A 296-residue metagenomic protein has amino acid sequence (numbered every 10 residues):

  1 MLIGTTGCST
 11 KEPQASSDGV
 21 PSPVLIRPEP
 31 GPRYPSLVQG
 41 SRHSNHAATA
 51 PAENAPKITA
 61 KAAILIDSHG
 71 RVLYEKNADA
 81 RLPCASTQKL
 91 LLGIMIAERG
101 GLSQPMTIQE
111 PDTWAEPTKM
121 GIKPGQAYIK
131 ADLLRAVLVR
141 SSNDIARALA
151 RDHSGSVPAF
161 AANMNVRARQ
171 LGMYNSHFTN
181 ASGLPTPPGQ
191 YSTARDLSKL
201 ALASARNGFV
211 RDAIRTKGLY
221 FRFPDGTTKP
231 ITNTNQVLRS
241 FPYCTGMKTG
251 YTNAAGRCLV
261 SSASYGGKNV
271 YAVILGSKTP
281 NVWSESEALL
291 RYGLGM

Functional and structural regions predicted by a protein language model:
G4-G7: C-terminal motif of bacterial Sec signal peptides marking the signal peptidase cleavage site
S9-A60, S156-M296: Penicillin-recognizing serine hydrolase domain
H69-G70, P83-T107, P111, L197: Active-site SXXK
A78, L133, L275-G276: Residue-level structural signal for beta-strand termini and adjacent loop
G101-G125, T216-R222: Short, glycine/proline-biased beta-turn/loop segments that scaffold the active-site neighborhood
E116-L149, K229-T245: Conserved catalytic neighborhood of penicillin-recognizing serine enzymes
